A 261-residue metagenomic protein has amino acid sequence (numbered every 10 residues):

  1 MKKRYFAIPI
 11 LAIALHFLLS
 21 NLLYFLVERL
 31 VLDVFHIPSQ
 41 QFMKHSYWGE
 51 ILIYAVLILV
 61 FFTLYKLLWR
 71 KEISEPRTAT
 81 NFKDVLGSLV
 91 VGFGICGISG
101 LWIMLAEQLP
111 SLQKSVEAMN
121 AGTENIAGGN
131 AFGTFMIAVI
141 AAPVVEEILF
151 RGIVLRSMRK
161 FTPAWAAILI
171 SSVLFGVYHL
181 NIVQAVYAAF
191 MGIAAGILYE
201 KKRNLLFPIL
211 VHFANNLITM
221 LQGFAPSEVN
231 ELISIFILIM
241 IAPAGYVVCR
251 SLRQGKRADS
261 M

Functional and structural regions predicted by a protein language model:
M1-L18, K44-W48, W69-L101, K160 (+2 more regions): Interfacial transmembrane-helix boundary/kink motif in multi-pass membrane proteins
F6-A14, I51, V85-V90, F132-M136 (+4 more regions): Hydrophobic alpha-helical transmembrane segments
A14-L68: Alpha-helical transmembrane segments in multi-pass membrane proteins
F17, N21-R29, S172, V177 (+1 more regions): Functionally important transmembrane alpha-helices
I37-H45, E72-A142, K160: Juxtamembrane helix-loop-helix connectors linking adjacent transmembrane helices in multi-pass membrane enzymes
W48-L57, N125-V145, L232-I237: Hydrophobic alpha-helical transmembrane segments
K66-I73, V247-M261: Membrane-interface capping segments at transmembrane-helix boundaries
V145-I170, I197-N204: Membrane-interface helix/loop boundary segments of multi-pass membrane proteins
